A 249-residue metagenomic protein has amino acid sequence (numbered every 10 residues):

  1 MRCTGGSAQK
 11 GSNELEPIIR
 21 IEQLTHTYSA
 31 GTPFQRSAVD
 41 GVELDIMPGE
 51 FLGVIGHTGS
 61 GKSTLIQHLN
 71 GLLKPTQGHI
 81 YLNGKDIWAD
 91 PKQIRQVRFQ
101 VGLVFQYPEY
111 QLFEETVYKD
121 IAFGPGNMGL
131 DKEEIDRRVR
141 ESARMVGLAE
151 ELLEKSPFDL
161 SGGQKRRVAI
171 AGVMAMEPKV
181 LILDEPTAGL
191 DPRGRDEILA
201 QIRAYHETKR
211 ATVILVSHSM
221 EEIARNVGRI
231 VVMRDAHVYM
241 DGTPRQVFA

Functional and structural regions predicted by a protein language model:
N70: Helix-to-loop junction immediately C-terminal to a conserved catalytic motif
H79-Q96: ABC ATPase NBD Q-loop/coupling interface
E133-E151: Conserved ABC ATPase "signature" region
S156-L160, Q164: Conserved ABC ATPase signature
E177: Conserved catalytic motifs of ABC-family nucleotide-binding domains
L181-D184: Catalytic Walker B motif of ABC-type/P-loop ATPase nucleotide-binding domains
I223-R225: A short, surface-exposed alpha-helical micro-motif characterized by mixed small hydrophobic and charged/polar residues
